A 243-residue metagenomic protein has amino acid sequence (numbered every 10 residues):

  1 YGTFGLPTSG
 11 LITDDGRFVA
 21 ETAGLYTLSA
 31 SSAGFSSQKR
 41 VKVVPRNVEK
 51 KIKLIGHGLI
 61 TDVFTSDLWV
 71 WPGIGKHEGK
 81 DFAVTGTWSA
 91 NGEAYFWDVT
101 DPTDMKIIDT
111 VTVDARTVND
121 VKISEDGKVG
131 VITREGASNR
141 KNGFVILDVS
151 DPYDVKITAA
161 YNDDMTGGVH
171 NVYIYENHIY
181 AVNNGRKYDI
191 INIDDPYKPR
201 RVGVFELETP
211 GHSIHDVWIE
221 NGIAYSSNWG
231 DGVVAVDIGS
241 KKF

Functional and structural regions predicted by a protein language model:
Y1-N47: Extracytoplasmic soluble-region selector
R40-F243: Feature marking well-ordered beta-strand scaffolds used for ligand recognition
